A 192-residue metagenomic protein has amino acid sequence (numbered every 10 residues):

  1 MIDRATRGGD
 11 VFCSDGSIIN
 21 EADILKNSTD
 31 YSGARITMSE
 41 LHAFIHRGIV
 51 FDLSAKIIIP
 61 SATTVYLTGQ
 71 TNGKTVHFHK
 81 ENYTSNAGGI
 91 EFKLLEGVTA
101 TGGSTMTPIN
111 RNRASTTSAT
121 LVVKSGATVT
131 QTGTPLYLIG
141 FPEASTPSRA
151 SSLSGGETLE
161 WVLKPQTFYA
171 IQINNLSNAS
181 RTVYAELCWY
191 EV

Functional and structural regions predicted by a protein language model:
M1-I18, T29-D30, M38-V192: Beta-strand-centric surfaces of beta-sandwich/beta-rich domains
